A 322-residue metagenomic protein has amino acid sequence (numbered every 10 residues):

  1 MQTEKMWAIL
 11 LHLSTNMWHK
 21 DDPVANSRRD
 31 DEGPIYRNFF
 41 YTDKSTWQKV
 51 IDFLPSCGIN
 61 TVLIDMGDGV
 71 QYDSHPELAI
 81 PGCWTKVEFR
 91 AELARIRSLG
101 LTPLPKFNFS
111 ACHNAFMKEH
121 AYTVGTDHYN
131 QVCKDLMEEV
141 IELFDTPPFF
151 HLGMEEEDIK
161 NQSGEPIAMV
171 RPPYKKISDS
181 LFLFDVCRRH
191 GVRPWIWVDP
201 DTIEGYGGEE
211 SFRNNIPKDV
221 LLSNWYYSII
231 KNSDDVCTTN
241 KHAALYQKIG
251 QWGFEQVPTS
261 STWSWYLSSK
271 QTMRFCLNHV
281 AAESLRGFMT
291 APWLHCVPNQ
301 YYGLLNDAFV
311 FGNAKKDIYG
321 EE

Functional and structural regions predicted by a protein language model:
M1-R188, V192-W195: Feature activates predominantly on carbohydrate-active enzymes
N60, F144-P147, E155-I318: Catalytic-core regions of glycoside hydrolase
E321-E322: Catalytic domains of carbohydrate-active enzymes that cleave complex glycans
